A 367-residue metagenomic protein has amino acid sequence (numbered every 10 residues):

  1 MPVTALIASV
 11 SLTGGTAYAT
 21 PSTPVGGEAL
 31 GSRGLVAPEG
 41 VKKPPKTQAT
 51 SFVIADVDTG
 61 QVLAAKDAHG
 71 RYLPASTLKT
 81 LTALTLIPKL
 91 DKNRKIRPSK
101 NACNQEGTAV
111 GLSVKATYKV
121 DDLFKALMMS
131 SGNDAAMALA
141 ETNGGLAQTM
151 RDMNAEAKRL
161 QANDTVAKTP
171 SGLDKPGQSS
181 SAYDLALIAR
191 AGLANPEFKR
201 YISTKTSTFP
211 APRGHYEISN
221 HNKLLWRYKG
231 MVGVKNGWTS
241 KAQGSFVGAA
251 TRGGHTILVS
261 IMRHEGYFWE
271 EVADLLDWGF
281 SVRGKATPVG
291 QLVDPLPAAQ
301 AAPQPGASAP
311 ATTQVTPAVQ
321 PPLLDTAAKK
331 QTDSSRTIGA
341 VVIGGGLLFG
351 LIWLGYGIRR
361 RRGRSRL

Functional and structural regions predicted by a protein language model:
M1-I7, A340-G345: Sec-dependent N-terminal signal peptides
P2-Y183, L187-P196: Active-site-adjacent loops and short helices of periplasmic peptidoglycan-processing enzymes
N163, P170, D174-D184, A189-L367: Domain-terminus/edge residues, biased toward the C-terminal soluble/receptor-binding domains of extracytoplasmic
